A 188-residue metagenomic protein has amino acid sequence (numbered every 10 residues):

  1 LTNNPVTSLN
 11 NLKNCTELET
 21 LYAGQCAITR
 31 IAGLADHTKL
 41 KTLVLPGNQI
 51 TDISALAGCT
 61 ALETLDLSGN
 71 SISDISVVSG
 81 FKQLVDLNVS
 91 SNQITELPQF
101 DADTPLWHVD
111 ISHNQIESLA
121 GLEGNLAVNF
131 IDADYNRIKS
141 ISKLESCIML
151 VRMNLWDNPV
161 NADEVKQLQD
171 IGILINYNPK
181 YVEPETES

Functional and structural regions predicted by a protein language model:
L1, E19-A23, K41-L45, E63-L67 (+5 more regions): Conserved hydrophobic beta-strand positions in leucine-rich repeat
L1-V6, C15: LRR N-terminal entry segment and analogous cap-like coil->beta motifs
N4, C26, N48, N70 (+4 more regions): Consensus "Asn ladder" position of solenoid repeat domains
P5, E19, A35, K41 (+5 more regions): Intrinsically disordered, low-complexity segments used as extracellular stalks/linkers and nuclear/regulatory IDRs
L9-L12, I31-L34, I53-L56, I75-V78 (+4 more regions): Canonical leucine-rich repeat
L12-L18, D36-L40, L56-L62, V78-L84 (+4 more regions): Leucine-rich repeat
A23-G24, G33, G121, A133: Small side chains
F130-Y135, K139-E187: Leucine-rich solenoid repeat scaffolds
